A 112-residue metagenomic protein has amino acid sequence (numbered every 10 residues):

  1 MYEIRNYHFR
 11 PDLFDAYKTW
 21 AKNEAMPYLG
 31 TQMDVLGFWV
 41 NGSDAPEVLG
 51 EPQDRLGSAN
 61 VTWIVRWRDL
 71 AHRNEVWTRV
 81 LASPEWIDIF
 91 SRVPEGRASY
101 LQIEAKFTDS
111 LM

Functional and structural regions predicted by a protein language model:
M1-H8, G42, P46-L81: Short, well-ordered beta-strand segments in beta-rich or mixed alpha/beta enzyme and ligand-binding folds
D12, R68-L70, S110: Generic structural motif
L13-N41, V80-L81, E85: Short amphipathic alpha-helical segments
A16, H72-E75, D88: Short, solvent-exposed alpha-helical surface patches in well-structured domains
A21, W77, F90: Short, flexible helix/strand-to-coil boundary loops that buttress conserved ligand/catalytic motifs in alpha/beta
M33-A59, P84-M112: Glycine-rich beta-strand-turn "strand-cap" elements at beta-sheet edges
